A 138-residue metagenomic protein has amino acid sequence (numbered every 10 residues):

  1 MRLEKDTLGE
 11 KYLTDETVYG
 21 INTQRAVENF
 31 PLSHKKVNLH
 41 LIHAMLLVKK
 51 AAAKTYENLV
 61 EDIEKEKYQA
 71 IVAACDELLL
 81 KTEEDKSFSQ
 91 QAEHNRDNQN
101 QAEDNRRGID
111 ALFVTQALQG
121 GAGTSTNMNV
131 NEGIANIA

Functional and structural regions predicted by a protein language model:
M1-A138: Conserved, well-structured ligand/cofactor-binding cores
